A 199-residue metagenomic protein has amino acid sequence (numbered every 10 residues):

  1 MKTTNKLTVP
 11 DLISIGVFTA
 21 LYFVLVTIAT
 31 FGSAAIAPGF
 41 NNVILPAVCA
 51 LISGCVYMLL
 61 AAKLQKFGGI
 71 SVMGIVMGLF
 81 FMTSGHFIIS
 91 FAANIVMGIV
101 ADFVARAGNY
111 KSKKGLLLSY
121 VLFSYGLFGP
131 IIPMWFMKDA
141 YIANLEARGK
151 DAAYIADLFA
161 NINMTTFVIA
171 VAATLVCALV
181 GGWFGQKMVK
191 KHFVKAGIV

Functional and structural regions predicted by a protein language model:
M1-T4, V189-V199: Short, charged juxtamembrane terminal tails flanking transmembrane helices
K2-G68: Hydrophobic transmembrane alpha-helices
T4, N94-I132, G182: Short helix-perturbing small/polar motifs within transmembrane alpha-helices
V9-F18, L45, C49, G68-M73 (+6 more regions): Alpha-helical transmembrane segments of integral membrane proteins
F18-T30, S53, Y57, F81 (+6 more regions): Alpha-helical transmembrane segments of multipass membrane proteins
V26-T30, A34, A61, Q65 (+7 more regions): Membrane-water interface at transmembrane helix exits
N42-D102: Alpha-helical membrane segments and adjacent membrane-interface helices in multi-pass membrane proteins
L117-K190: Membrane-embedded alpha-helical hairpins and interfacial helices in multi-pass inner-membrane proteins
